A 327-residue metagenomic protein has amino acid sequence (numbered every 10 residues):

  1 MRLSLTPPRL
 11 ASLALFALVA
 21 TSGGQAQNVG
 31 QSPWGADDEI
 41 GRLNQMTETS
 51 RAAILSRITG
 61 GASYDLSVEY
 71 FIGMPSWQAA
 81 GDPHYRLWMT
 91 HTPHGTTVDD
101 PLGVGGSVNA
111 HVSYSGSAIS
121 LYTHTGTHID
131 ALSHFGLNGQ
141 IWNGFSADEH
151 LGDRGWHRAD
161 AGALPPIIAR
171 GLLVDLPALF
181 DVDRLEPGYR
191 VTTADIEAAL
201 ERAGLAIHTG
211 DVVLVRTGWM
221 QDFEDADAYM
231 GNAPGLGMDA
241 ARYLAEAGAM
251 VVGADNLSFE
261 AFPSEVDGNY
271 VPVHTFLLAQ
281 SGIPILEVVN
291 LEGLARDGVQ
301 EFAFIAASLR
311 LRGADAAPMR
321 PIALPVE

Functional and structural regions predicted by a protein language model:
M1, V19-A20, G210: Generic low-polarity alpha-helical segments
M1-S12: Bacterial N-terminal signal peptides that target proteins for export
T6, G23-G24, A118-I119: Alpha-helical interaction segments
A11-S22: Bacterial N-terminal signal peptides
Q27-E327: Active-/binding-site microenvironments in catalytic and ligand-binding cores
